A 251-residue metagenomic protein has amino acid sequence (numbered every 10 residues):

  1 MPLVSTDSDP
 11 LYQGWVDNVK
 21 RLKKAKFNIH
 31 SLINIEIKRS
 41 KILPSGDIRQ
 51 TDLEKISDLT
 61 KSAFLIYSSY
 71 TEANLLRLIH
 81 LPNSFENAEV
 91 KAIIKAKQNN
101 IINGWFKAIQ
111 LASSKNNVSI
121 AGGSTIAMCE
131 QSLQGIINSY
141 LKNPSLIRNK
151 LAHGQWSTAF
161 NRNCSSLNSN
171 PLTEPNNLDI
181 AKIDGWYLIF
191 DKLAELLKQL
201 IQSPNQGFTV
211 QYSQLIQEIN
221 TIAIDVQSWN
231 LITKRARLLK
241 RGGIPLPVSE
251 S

Functional and structural regions predicted by a protein language model:
M1-K61: Charged alpha-helical initiation segments
P2-Q13, S139, Q155-S251: Polyanionic, low-complexity intrinsically disordered segments
R21-K24, N28, I66, Y70 (+2 more regions): Charged, amphipathic alpha-helical oligomerization/scaffolding segments
I29-L43, H80-F85, S157-R162: Short regulatory "switch" loops immediately downstream of catalytic or recognition motifs within protein catalytic
Q50-T60, E130-N138, S169-D179: Glycine-rich, flexible loop segments associated with nucleotide phosphate handling
I56-N83: Short, hydrophobic, well-ordered secondary-structure elements
A63-E72, I102-K107, D179-D191: A short, hydrophobic secondary-structure junction motif
N83-S169, Y187: Flexible secondary-structure boundary motifs
